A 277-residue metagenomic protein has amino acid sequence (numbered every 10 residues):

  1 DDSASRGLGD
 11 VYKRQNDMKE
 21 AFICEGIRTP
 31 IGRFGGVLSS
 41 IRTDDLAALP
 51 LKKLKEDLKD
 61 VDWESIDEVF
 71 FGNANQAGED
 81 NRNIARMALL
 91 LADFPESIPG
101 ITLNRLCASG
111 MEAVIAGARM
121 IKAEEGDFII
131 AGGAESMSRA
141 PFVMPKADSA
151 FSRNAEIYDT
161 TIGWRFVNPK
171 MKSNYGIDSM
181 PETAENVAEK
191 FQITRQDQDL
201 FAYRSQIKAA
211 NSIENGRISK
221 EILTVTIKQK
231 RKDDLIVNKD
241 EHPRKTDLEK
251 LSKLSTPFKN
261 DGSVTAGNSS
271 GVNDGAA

Functional and structural regions predicted by a protein language model:
D1-Q15: Single conserved hydrophobic/aromatic residue that forms the stacking wall/gate of nucleotide- or nucleobase-binding
N16-A92, P99, T183-R195, S205 (+1 more regions): Conserved active-site "lid/cap" helical segment
I27-P30, G72-Q76, R105-S109, G133-S138 (+1 more regions): Acidic, glycine-rich active-site loops and adjacent beta-strand->loop/helix elements that engage anionic groups
R28-T29, S40, D44-L49, D60 (+1 more regions): N-terminal extracellular/periplasmic Venus flytrap/periplasmic-binding protein-like
I41, N73-F128, T161-G163, N174-M180 (+1 more regions): Conserved catalytic cysteine-centered active-site region of acyl-thioester-dependent Claisen-condensing enzymes
R105-E135, A188-R217: Active-site-proximal alpha-helical scaffold in enzymes
F128-N186: Flexible glycine-/small-residue-enriched beta->alpha junction loops that bind anionic phosphate/pyrophosphate groups
